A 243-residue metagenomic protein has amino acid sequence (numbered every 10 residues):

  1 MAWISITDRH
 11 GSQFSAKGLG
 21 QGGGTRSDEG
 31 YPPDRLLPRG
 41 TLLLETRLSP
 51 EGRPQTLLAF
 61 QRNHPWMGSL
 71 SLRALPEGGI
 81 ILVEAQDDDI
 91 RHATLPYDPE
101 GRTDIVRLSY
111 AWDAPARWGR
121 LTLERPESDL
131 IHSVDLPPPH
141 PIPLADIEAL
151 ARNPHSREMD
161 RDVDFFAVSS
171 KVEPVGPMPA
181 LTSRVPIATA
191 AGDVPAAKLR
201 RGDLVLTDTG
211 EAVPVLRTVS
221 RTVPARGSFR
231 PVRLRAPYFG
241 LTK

Functional and structural regions predicted by a protein language model:
K17-P50: A carbohydrate-recognition surface predominantly in extracellular/luminal proteins
L44, D104-W112, L121-L123: Short tryptophan-centered beta-strand motifs in secreted/extracellular beta-sheet-rich domains of glycan-recognition
L58-L82, D135-P141: Glycan-recognition/cleft segments
E84-R107: Short, aromatic/His-centered strand-loop micro-motif at the edge of beta-sheets
S133-R157: Flexible glycan-contacting loops in extracellular carbohydrate-active proteins
R157-I187: Short beta-strand/loop turn elements enriched in aromatics
L181, D193-R200, V205: Short, well-ordered loop/turn sites that connect or cap secondary structure elements
T182-A188, D208, T218-K243: Long beta-strand-rich cores associated with HINT superfamily self-processing modules
